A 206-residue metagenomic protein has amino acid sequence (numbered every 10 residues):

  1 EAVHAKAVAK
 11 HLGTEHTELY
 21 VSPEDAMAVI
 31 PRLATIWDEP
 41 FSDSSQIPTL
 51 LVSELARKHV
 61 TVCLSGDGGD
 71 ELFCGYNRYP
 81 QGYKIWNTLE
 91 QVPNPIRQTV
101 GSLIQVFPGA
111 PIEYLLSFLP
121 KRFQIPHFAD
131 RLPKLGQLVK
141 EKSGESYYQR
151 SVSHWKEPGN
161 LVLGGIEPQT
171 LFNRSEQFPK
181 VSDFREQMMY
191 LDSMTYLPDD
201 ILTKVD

Functional and structural regions predicted by a protein language model:
E1-I166, F184, K204: ATP-dependent adenylate-handling active sites, centered on carboxylate activation for C-N bond formation
I30-A34, L191-S193, L197: Short alpha-helical scaffolding segments that buttress acidic/His motifs in well-ordered protein cores
S42, P179-D192: Structural motif
A56, S193-D206: Short Ser/Thr-interspersed hydrophobic loop/turn segments at strand-loop and sheet-helix junctions that line or gate
G165-E176: A short, charged helix-loop
